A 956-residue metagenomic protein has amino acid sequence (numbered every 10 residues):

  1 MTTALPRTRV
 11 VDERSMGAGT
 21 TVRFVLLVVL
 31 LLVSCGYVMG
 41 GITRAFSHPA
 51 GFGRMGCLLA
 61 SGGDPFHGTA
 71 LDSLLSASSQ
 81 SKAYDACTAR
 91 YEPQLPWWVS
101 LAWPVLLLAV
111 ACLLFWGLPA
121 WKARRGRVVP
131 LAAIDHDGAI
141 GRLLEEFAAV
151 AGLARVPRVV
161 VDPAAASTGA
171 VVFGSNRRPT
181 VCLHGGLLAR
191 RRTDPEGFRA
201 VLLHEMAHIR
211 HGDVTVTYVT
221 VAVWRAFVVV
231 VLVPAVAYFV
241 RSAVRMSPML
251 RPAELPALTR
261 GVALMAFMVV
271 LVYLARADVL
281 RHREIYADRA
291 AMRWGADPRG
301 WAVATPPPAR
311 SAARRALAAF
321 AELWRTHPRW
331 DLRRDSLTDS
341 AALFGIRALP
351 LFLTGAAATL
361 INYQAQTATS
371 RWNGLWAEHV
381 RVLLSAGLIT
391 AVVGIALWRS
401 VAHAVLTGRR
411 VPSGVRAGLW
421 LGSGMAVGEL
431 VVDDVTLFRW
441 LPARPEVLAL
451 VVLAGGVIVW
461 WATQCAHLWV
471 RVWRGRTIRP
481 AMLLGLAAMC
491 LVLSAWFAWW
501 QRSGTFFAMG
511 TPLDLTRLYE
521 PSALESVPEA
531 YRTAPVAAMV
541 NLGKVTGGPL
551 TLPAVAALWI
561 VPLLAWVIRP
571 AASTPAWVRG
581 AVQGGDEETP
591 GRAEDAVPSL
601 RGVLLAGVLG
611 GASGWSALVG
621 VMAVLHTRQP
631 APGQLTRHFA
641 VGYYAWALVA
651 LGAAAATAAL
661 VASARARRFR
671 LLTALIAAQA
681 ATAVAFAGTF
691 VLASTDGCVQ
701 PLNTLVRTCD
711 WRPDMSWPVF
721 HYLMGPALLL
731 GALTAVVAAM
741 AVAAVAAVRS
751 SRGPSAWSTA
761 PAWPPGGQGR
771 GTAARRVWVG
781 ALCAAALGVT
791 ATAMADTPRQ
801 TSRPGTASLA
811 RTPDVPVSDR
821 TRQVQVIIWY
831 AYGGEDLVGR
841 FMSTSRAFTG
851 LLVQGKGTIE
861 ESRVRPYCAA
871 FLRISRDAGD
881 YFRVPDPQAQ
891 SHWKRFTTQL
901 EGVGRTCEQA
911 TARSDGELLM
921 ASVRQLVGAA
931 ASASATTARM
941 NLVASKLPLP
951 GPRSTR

Functional and structural regions predicted by a protein language model:
T2-V161, A226-R281, L343-R776, A793-D796: Hydrophobic or amphipathic, alpha-helical segments that drive membrane association/targeting
P65, T180-H184, M206: Short hydrophobic beta-strand segments that form the core of ligand-binding sensory/regulatory domains
A149-T180, Y273-H282, Y286, A291-T354 (+1 more regions): Active-site-proximal gating segments in proteases and membrane effectors
G185-A200: Short pre-active-site segment immediately N-terminal to the catalytic Zn-binding motif
L202, M206-R210, Y286, A290: Active-site His/Glu-centered metal-binding helix of metallohydrolases
M206-R225, D297-R299, S573: Catalytic Zn2+-binding segment of zinc metalloproteases
R749-W829, G833, A930-R956: N-terminal Sec-dependent export signals
R811-Q899, E917-R956: Alpha-helical segments in soluble extracytoplasmic regions
